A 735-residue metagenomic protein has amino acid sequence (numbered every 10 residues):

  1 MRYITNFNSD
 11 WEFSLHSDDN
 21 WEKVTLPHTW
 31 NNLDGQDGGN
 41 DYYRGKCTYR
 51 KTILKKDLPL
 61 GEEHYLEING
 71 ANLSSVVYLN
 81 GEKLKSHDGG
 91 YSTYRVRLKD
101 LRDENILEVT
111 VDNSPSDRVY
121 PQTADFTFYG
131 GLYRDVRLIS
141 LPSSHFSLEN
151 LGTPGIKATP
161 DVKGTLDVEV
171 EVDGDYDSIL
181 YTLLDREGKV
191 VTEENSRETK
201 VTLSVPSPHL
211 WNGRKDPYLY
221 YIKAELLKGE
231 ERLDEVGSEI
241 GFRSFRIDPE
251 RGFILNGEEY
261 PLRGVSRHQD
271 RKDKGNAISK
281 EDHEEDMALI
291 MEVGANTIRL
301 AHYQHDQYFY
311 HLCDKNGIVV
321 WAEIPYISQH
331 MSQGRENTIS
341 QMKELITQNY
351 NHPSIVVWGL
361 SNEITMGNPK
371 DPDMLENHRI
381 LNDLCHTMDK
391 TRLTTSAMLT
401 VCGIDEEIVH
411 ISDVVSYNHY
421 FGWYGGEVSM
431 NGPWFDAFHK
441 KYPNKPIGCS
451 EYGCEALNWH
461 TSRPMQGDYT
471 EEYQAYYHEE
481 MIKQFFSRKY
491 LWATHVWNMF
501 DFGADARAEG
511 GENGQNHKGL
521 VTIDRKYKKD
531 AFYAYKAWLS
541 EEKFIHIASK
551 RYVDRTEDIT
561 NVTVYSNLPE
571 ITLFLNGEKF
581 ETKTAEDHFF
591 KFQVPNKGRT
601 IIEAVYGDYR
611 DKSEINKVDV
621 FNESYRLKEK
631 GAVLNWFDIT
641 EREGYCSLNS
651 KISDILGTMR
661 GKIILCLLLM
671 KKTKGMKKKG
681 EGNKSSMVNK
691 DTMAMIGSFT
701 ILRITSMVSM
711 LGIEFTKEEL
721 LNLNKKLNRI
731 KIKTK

Functional and structural regions predicted by a protein language model:
M1-L300, L312, G317-V320, Q341 (+6 more regions): Secreted/periplasmic carbohydrate-active enzymes, especially glycoside hydrolases
L73-L141, N458-K536, S540-E541, L668-L669 (+4 more regions): Long, contiguous interaction/targeting segments characteristic of exported/extracellular or secretory-pathway proteins
L141-T159, K228-E231, E509, K526 (+1 more regions): Intrinsically disordered, low-complexity coil segments
E169-E171, M287-I290, T297-Y527, A531-W538 (+1 more regions): Substrate-binding/catalytic cleft of secreted carbohydrate-active enzymes, primarily glycoside hydrolases
F532, A537-L539, L575-N576, V594 (+2 more regions): In a subset of proteins, long, contiguous C-terminal domains/tails are tracked
W636-T734: Compact, charge-rich alpha-helical regulatory domains located at protein termini
